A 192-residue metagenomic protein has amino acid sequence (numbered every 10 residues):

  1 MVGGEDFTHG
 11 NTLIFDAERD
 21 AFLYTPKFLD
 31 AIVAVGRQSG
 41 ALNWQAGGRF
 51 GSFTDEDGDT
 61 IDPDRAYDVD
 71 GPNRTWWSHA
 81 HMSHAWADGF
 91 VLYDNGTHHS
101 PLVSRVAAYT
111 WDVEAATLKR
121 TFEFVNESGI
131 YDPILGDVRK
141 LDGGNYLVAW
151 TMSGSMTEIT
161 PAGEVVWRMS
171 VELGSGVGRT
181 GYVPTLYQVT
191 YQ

Functional and structural regions predicted by a protein language model:
M1-Q192: Histidine-/acidic-rich catalytic cores in large beta-rich domains
